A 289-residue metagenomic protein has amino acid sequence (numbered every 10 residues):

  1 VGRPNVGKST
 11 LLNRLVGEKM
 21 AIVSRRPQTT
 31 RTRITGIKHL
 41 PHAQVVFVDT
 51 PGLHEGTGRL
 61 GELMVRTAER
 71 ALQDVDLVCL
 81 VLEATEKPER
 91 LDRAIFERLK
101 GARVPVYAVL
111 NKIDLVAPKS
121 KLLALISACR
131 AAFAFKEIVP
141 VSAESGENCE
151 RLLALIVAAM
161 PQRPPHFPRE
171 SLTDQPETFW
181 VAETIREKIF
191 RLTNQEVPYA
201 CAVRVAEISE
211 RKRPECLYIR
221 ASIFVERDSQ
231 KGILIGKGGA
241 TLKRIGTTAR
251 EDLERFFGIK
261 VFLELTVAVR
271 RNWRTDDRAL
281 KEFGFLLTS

Functional and structural regions predicted by a protein language model:
V1-L77, L82: Conserved G1/Walker A P-loop phosphate-binding module
G7, N148, T241: Conserved glycine(s) of the Walker
N13, T32, G36, R66-Q73 (+10 more regions): Solvent-exposed alpha-helical segments within well-ordered globular domains of core cellular machineries
R14, E18, I37-P41, G56 (+10 more regions): Conserved, well-folded catalytic cores of nucleic-acid-processing and energy-transducing macromolecular machines
T30, H54-E55, K87-P88, V116-A117 (+1 more regions): Catalytic P-loop NTPase motifs of RecA-like helicase/translocase cores
K38-Q44, L63-I138, S209-P214: Conserved C-terminal guanine-recognition region of P-loop GTPase G domains, centered on the G4
V104-Y107, D114-T173, E177: Canonical P-loop GTPase G-domain recognition
E177-S289: P-loop NTP-binding site
